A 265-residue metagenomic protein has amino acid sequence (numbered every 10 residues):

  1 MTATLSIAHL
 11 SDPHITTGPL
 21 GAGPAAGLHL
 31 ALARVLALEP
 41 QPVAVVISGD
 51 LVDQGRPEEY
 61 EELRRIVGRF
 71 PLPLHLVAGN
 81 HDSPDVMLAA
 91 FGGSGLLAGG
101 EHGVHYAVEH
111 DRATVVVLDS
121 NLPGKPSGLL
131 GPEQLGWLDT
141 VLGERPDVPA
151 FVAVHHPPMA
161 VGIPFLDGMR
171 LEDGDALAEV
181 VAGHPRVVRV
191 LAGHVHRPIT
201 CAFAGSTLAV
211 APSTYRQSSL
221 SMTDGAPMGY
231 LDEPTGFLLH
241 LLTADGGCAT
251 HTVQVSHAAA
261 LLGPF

Functional and structural regions predicted by a protein language model:
M1-E62, G103: N-terminal active-site segment of His-dependent metallophosphoesterases
T4-T17, R112-L122, F151-A153, S206-P212 (+1 more regions): Active-site-proximal beta-strand elements of phosphoester/diester hydrolases
L10-S11, A44-D50, L74-N80, D119 (+3 more regions): Active-site neighborhood of phospho(di)ester-bond hydrolases with catalytic His/Asp-centered motifs
T16-G18, D53-E58, N80-L88, P123-P126 (+3 more regions): Active-site environment of divalent metal-dependent phosphoester hydrolases
P19, A25, V180, I199-F265: Binuclear metal-dependent phosphoesterase catalytic core
L20-P24, G124, I163-R170, D224-A226: Short glycine-enriched, charge-decorated loop/helix-capping segments at active-site entrances that position
A31-A44, S127-T207, L238-L239, G246-A249 (+1 more regions): His/acidic metal-ligating clusters that form di-metal
P57-W137, G143-E144, A176-R186, A204 (+1 more regions): Extended active-site neighborhood of metal-dependent phosphoesterases/phosphodiesterases
